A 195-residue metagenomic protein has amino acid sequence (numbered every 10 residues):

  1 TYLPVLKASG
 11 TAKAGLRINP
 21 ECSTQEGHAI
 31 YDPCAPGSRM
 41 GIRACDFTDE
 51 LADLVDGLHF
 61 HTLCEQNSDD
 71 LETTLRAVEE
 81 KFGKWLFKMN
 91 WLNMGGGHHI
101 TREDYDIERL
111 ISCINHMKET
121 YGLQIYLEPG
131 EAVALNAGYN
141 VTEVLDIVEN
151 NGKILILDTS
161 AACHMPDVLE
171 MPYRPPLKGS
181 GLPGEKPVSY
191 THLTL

Functional and structural regions predicted by a protein language model:
T1-W91, E103-Y105, C113-H116, T120 (+1 more regions): Active-site-proximal beta-alpha core segment in soluble small-molecule metabolic enzymes
G15, N93, I125-L127: A structural signal for short, well-ordered beta-strand segments and their strand-loop junctions that often border
I18-P20, G96, A161: Short, small-residue-rich loop/turn micro-motifs
A52, D106-E108, V141, M171: Amphipathic, positively biased hydrophobic alpha-helical segments used for protein targeting and membrane insertion
T62-L63, L92-T101, P129-E131: Glycine-rich beta-strand-to-loop/alpha-helix junction loops that act as flexible
A77, R109, T191: Charged catalytic carboxylate motif
T101-R102, H164: Short, solvent-exposed loop/turn segments at secondary-structure junctions
C113, Q124-L193: Charged (often Lys/Glu-rich) extended helix/loop segments that serve as interaction or gating elements
